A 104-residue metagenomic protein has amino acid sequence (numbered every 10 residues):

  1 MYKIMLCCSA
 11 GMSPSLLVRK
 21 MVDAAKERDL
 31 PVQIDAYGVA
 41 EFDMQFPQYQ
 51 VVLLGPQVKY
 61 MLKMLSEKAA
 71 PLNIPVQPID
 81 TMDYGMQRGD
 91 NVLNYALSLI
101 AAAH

Functional and structural regions predicted by a protein language model:
Y2-V39: Conserved active-site segments centered on acidic
K3, P75-H104: Ser/Thr/Gly-rich flexible loops in soluble cytosolic domains mediating phosphotransfer, phosphorylation
A10, Q57-K59: Short glycine-rich anion-binding loops that position phosphate/pyrophosphate groups of nucleotides and phosphorylated
S15-R19, K59-S66: Short, surface-exposed alpha-helical segments at coil->helix boundaries
R19, D23, E67, N94 (+1 more regions): Short, well-ordered alpha-helices that flank and scaffold nucleotide-derived cofactor binding pockets
G38-F42, M61: Short acidic active-site motifs
F46-V52: Short acidic/histidine-rich motifs immediately flanking catalytic phosphotransfer sites in two-component signaling
M61-T81: A short, gly/pro- and small-residue-rich
